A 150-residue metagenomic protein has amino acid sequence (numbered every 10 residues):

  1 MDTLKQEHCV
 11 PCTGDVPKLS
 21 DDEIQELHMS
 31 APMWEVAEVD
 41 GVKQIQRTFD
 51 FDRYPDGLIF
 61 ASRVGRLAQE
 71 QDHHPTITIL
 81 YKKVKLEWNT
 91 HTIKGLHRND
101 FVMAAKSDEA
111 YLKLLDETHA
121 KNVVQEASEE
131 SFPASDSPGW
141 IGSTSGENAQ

Functional and structural regions predicted by a protein language model:
M1-H119: Long, contiguous binding/interaction regions
D40, K113-Q150: A charge-rich, low-complexity, intrinsically flexible signal that marks solvent-exposed coils, linkers, repeats
